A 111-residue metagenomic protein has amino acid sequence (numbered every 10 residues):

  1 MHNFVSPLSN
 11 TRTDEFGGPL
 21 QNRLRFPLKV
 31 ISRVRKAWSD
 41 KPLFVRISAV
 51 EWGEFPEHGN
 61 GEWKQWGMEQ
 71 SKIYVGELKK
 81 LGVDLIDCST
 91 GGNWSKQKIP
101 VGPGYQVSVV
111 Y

Functional and structural regions predicted by a protein language model:
M1-Y111: Flavin-dependent oxidoreductase catalytic cores
